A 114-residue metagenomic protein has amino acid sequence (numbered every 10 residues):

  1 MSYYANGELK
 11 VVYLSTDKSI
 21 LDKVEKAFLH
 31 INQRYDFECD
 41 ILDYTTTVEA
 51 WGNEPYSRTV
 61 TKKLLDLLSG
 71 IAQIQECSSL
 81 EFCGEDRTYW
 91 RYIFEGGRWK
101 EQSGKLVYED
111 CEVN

Functional and structural regions predicted by a protein language model:
M1-L29: Short, extreme N-terminal segment that most often corresponds to the first beta-strand
A27-N114: Charged interaction segments
